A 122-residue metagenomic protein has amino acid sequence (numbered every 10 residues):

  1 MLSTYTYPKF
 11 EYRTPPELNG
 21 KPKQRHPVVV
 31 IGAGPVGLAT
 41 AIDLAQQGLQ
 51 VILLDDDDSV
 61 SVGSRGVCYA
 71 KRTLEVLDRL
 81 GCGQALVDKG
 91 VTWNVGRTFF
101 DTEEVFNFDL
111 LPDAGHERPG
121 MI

Functional and structural regions predicted by a protein language model:
M1-I122: Core Rossmann-like FAD-binding/catalytic domain of the broad FAD-dependent monooxygenase superfamily
